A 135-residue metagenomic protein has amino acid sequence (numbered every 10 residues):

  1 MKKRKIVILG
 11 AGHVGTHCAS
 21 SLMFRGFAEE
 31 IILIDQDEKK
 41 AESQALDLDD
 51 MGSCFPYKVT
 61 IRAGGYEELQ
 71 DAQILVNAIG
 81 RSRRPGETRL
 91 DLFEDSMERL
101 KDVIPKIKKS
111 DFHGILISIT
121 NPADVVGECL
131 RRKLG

Functional and structural regions predicted by a protein language model:
K2-I6: Extreme N-terminal starter segment of soluble prokaryotic enzymes
A11-G12: Glycine-rich Rossmann-fold phosphate-binding loop(s) that bind the pyrophosphate of adenine dinucleotide cofactors
G15-T16: N-terminal Rossmann-fold NAD(P) dinucleotide-binding loop
F24-E30, G135: Conserved S-adenosyl-L-methionine
Q36-Q73: Conserved N-terminal Rossmann-fold NAD(P) cofactor-binding segment
I79-R81: Conserved NAD(P)H cofactor-binding loop of Rossmann-fold oxidoreductase domains
T88-L134: Rossmann-like NAD(P)(H) cofactor-binding subdomain of soluble oxidoreductases
